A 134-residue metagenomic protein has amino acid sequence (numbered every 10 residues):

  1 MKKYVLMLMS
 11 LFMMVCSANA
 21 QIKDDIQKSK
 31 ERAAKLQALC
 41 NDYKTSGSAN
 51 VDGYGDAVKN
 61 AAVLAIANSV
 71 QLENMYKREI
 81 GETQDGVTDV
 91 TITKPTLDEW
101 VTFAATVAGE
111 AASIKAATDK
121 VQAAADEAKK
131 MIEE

Functional and structural regions predicted by a protein language model:
M1-D25: Bacterial Sec-dependent N-terminal signal peptides
K3-V5, Y43, E99: Sparse, context-dependent recognition of short Cys/His-centered cofactor- or disulfide-binding micro-motifs
S10-A18, A67, N74, R78-G81 (+5 more regions): An almost-null, non-specific background feature that weakly reflects generic protein context rather than any particular
Q21-T93: Immediate post-signal-peptide N-terminus of mature secreted/exported proteins
D89-E134: Surface-exposed, polar helix/loop patches in the mature regions of secreted/periplasmic/lumenal proteins that form
